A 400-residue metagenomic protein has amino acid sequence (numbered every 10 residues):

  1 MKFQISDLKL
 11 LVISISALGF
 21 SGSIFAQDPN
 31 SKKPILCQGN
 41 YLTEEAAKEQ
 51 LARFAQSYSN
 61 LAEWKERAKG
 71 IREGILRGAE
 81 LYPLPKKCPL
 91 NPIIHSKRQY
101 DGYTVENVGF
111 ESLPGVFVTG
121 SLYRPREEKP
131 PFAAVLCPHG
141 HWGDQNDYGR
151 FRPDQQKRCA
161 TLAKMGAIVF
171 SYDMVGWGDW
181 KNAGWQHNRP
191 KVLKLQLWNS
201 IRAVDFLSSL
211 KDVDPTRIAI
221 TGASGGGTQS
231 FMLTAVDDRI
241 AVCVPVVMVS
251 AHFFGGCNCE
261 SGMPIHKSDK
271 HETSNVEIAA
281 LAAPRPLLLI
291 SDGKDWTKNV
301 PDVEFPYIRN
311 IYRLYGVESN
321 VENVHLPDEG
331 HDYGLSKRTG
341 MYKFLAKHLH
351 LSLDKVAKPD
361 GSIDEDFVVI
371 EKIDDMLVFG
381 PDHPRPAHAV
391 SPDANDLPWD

Functional and structural regions predicted by a protein language model:
M1-F20: Short, basic, low-complexity termini and linkers enriched in Ser/Thr/Gly/Pro that act as targeting/leader peptides
G22-A26: Sec/Tat signal peptide C-region and signal peptidase I cleavage site
Q27-F117, A283, I290-D400: Alpha/beta-hydrolase-fold serine-hydrolase catalytic core, especially in secreted/extracellular enzymes
S96-R150: Glycine-rich active-site/cofactor-binding loop and its immediate structural neighborhood
R126-S209, V249-C259, P264: Cap/lid segment of the alpha/beta-hydrolase catalytic domain
D212-S224: Alpha/beta-hydrolase fold nucleophile elbow
G222-M232: Glycine-rich nucleophile elbow surrounding the catalytic serine of serine-hydrolase chemistry
I240-R285, D292-F305, I311-V317: Mobile cap/lid helix-loop segments that gate and shape the active-site cleft of serine hydrolases
